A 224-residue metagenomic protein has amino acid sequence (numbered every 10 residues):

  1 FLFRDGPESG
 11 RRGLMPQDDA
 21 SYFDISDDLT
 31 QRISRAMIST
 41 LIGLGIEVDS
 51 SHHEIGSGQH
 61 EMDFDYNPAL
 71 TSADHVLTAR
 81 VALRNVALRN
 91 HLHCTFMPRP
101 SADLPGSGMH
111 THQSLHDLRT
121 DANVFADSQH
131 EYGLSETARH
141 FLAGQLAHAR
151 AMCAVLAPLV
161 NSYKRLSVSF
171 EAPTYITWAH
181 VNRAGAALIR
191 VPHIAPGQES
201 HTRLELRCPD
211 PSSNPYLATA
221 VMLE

Functional and structural regions predicted by a protein language model:
F1-E224: Glycine-rich, acidic/polar active-site loops that bind/position phosphate-bearing ligands
